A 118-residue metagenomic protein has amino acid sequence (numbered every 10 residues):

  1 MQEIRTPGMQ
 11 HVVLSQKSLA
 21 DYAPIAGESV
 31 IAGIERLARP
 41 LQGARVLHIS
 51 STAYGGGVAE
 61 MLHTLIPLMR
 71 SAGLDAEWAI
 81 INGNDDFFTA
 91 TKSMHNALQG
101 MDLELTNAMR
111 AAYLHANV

Functional and structural regions predicted by a protein language model:
M1-V118: Catalytic cores of nucleotide-sugar-dependent glycosyltransferases that transfer UDP/GDP/TDP-activated
